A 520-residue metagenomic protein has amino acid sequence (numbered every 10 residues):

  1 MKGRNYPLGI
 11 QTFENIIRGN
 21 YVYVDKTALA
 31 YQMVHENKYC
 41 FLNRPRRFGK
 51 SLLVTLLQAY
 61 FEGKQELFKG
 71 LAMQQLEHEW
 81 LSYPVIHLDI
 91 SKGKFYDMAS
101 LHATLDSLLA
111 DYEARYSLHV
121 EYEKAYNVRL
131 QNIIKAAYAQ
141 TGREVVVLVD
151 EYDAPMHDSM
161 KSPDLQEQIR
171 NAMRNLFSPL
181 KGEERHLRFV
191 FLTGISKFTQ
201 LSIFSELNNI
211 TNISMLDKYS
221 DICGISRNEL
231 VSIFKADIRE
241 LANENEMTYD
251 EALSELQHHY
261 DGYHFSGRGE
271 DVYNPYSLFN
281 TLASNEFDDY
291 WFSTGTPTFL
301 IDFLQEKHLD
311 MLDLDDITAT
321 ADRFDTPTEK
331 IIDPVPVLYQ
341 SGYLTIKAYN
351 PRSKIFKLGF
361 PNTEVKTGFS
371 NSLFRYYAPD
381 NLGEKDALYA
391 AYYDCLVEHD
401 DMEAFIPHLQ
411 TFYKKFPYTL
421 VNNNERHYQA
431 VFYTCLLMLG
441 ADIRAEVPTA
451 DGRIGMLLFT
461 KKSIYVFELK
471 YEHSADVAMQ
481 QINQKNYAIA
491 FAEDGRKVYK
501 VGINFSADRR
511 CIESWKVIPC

Functional and structural regions predicted by a protein language model:
M1-N424, L439: Phosphate-binding site recognition
A137-T141, Y433-K461: Active-site metal-binding core of divalent-cation-utilizing nuclease and nuclease-like domains
V146, S463-Y465, Y499: Structural motif
Q166-N171, Y471-A488: Mg2+/Mn2+-dependent nuclease catalytic core
L176-E183, P336-L344, Y433-L437, A441 (+1 more regions): Metal-dependent nuclease catalytic cores in nucleic-acid-processing enzymes, especially RNase H-like/related
F432, M456-Y471, K485: Conserved catalytic cores of phosphodiester-cleaving nucleases, focusing on short active-site segments
A490, D494-C520: Domain-level recognition of nuclease-like catalytic cores that cleave nucleotide substrates
